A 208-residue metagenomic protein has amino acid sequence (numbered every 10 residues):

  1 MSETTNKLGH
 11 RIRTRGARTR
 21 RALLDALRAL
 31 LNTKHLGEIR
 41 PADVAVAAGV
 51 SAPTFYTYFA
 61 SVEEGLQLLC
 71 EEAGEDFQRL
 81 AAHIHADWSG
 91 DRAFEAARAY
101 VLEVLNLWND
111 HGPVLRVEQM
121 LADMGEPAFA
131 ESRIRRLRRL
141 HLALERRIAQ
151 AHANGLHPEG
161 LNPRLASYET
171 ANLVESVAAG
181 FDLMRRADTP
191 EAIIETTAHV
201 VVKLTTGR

Functional and structural regions predicted by a protein language model:
M1-R18, L156-G160, L183: N-terminal intrinsically disordered/low-complexity leader segments
R15-L27, V44, L69-L80, L144: Generic hydrophobic, amphipathic alpha-helix propensity
G16, R20, L66, C70 (+4 more regions): Amphipathic, non-transmembrane alpha-helical scaffold segments
R18, A22, L30-E64, L68: Helix-turn-helix
L68, A82-D110, P163-T170, E191-I194: Hydrophobic alpha-helical connector segments
E75, R79-A81, N106-D110, V117-M120 (+4 more regions): Amphipathic alpha-helical packing segments from all-alpha helical-bundle domains
I84-S89, L115-A122, A151, V177-R185: Secondary-structure edge/capping motif, primarily at the C-terminal ends of alpha-helices and the immediately following
P158-F181, E191-K203: Hydrophobic alpha-helical segments that form the core of small-molecule binding pockets and/or dimer interfaces
